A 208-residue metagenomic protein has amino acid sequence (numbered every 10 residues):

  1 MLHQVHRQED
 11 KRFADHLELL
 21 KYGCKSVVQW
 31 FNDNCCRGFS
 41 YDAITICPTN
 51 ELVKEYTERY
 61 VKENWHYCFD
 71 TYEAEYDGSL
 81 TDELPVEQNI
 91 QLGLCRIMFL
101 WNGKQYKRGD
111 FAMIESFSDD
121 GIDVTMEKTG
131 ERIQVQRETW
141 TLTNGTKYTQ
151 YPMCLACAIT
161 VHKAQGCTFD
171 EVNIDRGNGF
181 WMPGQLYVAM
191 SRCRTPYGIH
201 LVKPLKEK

Functional and structural regions predicted by a protein language model:
M1-S116: Conserved helicase motor core of P-loop NTPases
C95, F99-K208: C-terminal accessory regions
